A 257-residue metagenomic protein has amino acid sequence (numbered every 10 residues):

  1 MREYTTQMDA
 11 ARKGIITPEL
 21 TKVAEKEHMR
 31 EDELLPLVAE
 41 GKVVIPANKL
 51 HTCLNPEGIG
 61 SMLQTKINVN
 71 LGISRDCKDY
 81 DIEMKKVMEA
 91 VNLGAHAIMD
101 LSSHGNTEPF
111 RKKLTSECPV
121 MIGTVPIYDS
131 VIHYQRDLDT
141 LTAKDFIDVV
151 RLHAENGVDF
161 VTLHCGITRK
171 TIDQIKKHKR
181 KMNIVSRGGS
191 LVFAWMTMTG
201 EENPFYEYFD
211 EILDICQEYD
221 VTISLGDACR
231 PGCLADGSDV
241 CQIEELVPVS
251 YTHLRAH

Functional and structural regions predicted by a protein language model:
Q7-E57: An N-cap/entry alpha-helix motif that binds or orients negatively charged groups
G14, A90, H164, I223: Conserved, mostly hydrophobic/aromatic
T65-L71, A97-D100, I122-V125, V161-L163 (+1 more regions): Hydrophobic faces of well-ordered beta-strands that scaffold small-molecule active sites in alpha/beta enzyme cores
K66-I82, V131-D145, M196-Y206, S238-Q242: Active-site mouth loops of central-metabolism enzymes
I67, E108-Y128, S186-R187, P204-E207 (+3 more regions): Alpha-helix-loop-beta-strand connector modules within alpha/beta enzyme cores
S103-P119, T168-K181: Active-site-adjacent beta->alpha loops and helix N-cap segments on the catalytic face of soluble alpha/beta enzymes
I167-R187, L191, I212, Y219-T222: Mobile "lid/hinge" segments at catalytic clefts and subdomain interfaces of large enzymes
T252-H257: Conserved small/polar residues in nucleotide/adenosyl-binding loops
